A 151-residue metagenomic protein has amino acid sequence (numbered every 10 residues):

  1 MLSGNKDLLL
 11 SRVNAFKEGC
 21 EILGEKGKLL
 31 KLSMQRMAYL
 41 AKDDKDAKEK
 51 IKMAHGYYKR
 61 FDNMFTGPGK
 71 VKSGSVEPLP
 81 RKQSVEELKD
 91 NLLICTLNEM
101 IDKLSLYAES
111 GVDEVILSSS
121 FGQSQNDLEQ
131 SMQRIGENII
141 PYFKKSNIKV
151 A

Functional and structural regions predicted by a protein language model:
M1, V85-L88, S120: Short amphipathic alpha-helical segments at helix-loop
M1-L2, Q35: Generic beta-sheet signal
S3-K6, S118-M132: Glycine-rich, proline-tolerant flexible connector loops at the mouths of alpha/beta enzymes
D7-V112, K144-V150: An alpha-helical appendage that flanks or caps ligand/catalytic pockets
L97, I101, E129-G136: Short, amphipathic alpha-helical "lid/cap" segments that border enzyme active or binding sites
S124, L128, S146-A151: Conserved glycine-rich FAD pyrophosphate-binding loop
M132-K149: Alpha-helix-loop-beta-strand connector modules within alpha/beta enzyme cores
